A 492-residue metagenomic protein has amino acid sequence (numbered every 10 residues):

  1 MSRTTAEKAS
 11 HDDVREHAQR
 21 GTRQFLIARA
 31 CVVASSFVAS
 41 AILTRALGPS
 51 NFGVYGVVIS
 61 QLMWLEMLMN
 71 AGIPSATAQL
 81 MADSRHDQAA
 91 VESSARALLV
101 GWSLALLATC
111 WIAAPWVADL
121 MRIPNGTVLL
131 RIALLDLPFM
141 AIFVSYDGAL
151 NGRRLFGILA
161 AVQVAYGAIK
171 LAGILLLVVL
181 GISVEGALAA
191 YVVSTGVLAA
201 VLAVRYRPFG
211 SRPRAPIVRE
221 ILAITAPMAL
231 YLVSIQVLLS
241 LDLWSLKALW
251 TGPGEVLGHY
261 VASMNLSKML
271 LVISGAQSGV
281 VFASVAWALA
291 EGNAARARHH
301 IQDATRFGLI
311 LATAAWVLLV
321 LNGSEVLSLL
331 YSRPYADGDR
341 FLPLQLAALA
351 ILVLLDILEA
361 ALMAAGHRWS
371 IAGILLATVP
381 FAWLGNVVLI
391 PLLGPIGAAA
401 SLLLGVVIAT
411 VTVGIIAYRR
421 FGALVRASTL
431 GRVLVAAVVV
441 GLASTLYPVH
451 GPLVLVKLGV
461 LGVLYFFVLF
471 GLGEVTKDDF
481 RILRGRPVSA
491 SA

Functional and structural regions predicted by a protein language model:
M1-S36, P74, A89-S93, M121 (+3 more regions): N-terminal membrane topogenesis motif
M1-V14, A18, V184-E185, A190 (+5 more regions): Interhelical loop/hinge segments that connect adjacent transmembrane helices in multipass membrane
R3, H17-P74, S103-W111, L171 (+3 more regions): Signature of the first transmembrane helix
R3, I235, T378-F381, A427-D479 (+1 more regions): Transmembrane alpha-helical segments of multi-pass transport proteins
G21-F37, A190-S194, L198, L202 (+4 more regions): Transmembrane helical elements of multi-pass membrane transporters/channels
A41, N51-N70, D136, D242-L243 (+4 more regions): Alpha-helical transmembrane segments of polytopic membrane transporters and translocases
M69-H86, N151-G152, S263-R306, E359-A364: Helix-loop junctions and terminal segments of transmembrane helices in multi-pass membrane transport/translocation
R131, A160-P208, I224, Y231 (+4 more regions): Hydrophobic alpha-helical transmembrane segments
